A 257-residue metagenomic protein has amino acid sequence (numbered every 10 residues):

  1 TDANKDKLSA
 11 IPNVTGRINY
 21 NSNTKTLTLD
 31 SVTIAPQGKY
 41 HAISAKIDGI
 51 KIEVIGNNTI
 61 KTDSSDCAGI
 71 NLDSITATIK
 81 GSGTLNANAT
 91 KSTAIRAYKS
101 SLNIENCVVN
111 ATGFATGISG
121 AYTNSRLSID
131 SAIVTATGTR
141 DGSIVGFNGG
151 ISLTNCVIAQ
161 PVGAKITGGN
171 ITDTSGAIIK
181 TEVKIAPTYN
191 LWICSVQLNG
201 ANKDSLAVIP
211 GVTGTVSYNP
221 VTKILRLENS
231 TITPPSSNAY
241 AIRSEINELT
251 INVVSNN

Functional and structural regions predicted by a protein language model:
T1-N257: A composition-driven surface/loop motif
